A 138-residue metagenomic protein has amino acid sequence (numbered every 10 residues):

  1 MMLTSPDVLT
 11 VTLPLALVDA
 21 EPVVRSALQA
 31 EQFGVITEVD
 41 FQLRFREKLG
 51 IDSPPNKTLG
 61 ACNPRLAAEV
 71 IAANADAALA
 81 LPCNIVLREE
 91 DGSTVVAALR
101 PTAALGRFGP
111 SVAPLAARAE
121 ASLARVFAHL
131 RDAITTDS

Functional and structural regions predicted by a protein language model:
M1-E31, A128, D132, T136: Terminal, regulation- and interaction-focused segments at domain boundaries
S5-D7, P55, L81, G92: A generic structural signal for well-ordered coil/turn residues at beta-strand boundaries that shape enzyme active-site
L15, D19, D40, P114 (+1 more regions): Conserved active-site and cofactor/substrate-binding residues in soluble primary-metabolism enzymes
G34-V86: Compact, glycine-rich, soluble single-domain proteins
L79-G92, L130-T136: Short secondary-structure transition/capping segments
N84-G109: Beta-strand/loop substructures that line and gate deep hydrophobic ligand-binding cavities in soluble
A104-S138: Well-ordered alpha/beta subsegment
